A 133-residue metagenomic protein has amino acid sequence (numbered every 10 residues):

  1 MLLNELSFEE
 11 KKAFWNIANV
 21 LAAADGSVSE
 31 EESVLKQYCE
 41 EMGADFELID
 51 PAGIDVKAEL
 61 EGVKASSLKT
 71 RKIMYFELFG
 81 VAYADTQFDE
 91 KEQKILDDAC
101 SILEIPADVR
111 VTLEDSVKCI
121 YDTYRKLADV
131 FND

Functional and structural regions predicted by a protein language model:
M1-A23, S27-D133: Small-residue-enriched hydrophobic alpha-helices in membranes
